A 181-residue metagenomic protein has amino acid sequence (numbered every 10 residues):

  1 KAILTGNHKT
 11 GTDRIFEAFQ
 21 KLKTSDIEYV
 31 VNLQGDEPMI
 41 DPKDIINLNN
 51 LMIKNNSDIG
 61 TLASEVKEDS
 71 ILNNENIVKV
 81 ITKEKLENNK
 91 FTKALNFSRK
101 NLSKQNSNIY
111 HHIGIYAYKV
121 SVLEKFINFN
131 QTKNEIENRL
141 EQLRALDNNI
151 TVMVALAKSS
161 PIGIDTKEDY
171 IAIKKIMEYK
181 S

Functional and structural regions predicted by a protein language model:
K1, K93, T151-M153: Conserved beta-strand segments of alpha/beta enzyme cores
K1-L33, E37-N47: Short phosphate-binding loop-to-helix
H8-D13, K67-E68, S103, P161-G163: A short acidic, often aromatic-flanked loop/helix-cap motif at beta-alpha or helix-coil junctions that lines enzyme
T12-I15, I45, A94, L123 (+2 more regions): A general structural signal for well-ordered alpha-helical segments in protein cores
Q20-T24, I53, E178: Residue-level signal for alpha-helix termini/capping positions
T24-I27, K54-D58, I150: Short, high-confidence coil segments that cap the C-terminus of an alpha-helix and link into the following beta-strand
I40-T132: Conserved core of the sugar-phosphate nucleotidyltransferase
S107-S181: Conserved alpha/beta core of the MobA/IspD/sugar-nucleotide pyrophosphorylase nucleotidyltransferase superfamily
